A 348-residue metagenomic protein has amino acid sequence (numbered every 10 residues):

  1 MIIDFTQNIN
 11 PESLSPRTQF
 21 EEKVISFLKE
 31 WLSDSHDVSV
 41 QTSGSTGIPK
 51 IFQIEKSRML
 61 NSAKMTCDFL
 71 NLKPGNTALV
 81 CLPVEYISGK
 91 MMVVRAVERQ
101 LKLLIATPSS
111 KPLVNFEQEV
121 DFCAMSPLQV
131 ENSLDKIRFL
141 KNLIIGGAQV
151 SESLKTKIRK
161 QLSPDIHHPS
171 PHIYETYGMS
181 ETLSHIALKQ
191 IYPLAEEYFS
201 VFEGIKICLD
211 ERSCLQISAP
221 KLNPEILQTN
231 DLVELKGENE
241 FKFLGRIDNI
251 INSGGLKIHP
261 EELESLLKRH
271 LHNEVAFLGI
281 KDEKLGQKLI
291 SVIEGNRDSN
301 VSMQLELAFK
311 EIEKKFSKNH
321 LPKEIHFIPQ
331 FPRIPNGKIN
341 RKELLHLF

Functional and structural regions predicted by a protein language model:
M1-F20, L60-L79, S109-D121, D135: Conserved ATP-dependent adenylate/AMP-binding module captured primarily in the ANL superfamily
E22-Q41, P74-G75, T182: Conserved pre-ATP/AMP-binding loop-to-beta segment of ANL
D37-K64, N71: Conserved AMP-binding A3 loop
I54-N61, T77-N132: AMP-binding/adenylate-forming
R138-P193: Gly/Ser/Thr-rich phosphate-binding loop
Q149-E152, I186-Q228: Adenylate-forming AMP-binding core of the ANL superfamily, especially NRPS adenylation
N230-H320: AMP-binding/adenylate-forming catalytic core of the ANL superfamily
I290-V292, E311-F348: Conserved C-terminal "lid"/linker of ANL adenylate-forming enzymes
